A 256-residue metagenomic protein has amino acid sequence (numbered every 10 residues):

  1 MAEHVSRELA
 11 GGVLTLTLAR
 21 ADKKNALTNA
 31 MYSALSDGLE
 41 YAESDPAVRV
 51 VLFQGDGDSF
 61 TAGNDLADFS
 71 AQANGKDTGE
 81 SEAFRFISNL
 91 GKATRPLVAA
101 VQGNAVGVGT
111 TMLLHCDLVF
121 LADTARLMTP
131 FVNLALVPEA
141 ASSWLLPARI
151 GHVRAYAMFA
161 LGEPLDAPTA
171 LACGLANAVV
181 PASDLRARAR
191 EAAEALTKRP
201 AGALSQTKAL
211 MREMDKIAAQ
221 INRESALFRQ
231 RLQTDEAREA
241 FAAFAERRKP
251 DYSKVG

Functional and structural regions predicted by a protein language model:
M1-D56: Conserved CoA-thioester-binding segment of acyl-CoA-metabolizing enzymes
A2, A242-G256: Terminal low-complexity tails and localization/encapsulation signals of metabolic enzymes
H4, G55-K92, A105, N133 (+1 more regions): Glycine- (often His-adjacent) and acidic-residue-rich active-site loop that binds/positions the CoA thioester
A21, F120-A125, A176-A226, D235 (+1 more regions): C-terminal long alpha-helix characteristic of the crotonase
F86-A93, A100, V106-A160, C173 (+1 more regions): CoA-thioester-processing core
G162-T169: Acidic, divalent-metal-coordinating active-site segment for phosphoryl/phosphodiester hydrolysis, typified by short
